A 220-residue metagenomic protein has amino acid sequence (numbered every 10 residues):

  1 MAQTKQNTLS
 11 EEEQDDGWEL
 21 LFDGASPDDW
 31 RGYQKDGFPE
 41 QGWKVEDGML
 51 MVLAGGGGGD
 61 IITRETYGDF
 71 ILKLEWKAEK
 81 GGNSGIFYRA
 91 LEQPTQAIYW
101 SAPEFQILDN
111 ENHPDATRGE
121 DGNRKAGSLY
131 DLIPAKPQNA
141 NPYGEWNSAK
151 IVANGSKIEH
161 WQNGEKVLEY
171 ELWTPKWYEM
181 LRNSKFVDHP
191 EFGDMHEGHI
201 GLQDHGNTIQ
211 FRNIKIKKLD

Functional and structural regions predicted by a protein language model:
A2-D220: Carbohydrate-interacting regions of secretory-pathway proteins
